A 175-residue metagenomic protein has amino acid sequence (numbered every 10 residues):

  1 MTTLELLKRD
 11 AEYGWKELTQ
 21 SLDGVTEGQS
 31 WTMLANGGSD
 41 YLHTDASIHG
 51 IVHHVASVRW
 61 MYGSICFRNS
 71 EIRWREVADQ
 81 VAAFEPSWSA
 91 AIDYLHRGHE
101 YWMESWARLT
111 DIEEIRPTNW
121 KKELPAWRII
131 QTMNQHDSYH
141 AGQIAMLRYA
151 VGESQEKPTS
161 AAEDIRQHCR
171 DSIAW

Functional and structural regions predicted by a protein language model:
M1-R9, E85-I92: Active-site rim elements
L4, K8, E12, K16-T19 (+2 more regions): Short, contiguous alpha-helical
A11, W15-L18, L22, L95 (+1 more regions): Hydrophobic alpha-helical core bundles mediating ligand binding, dimerization, or RNAP-core interactions
G24, H54-S57, R97: Residues within well-ordered alpha-helical secondary structure of globular protein domains
A82-P117, A126-S138: Acidic/histidine-rich alpha-helical segments that form the ligand environment of transition-metal centers
